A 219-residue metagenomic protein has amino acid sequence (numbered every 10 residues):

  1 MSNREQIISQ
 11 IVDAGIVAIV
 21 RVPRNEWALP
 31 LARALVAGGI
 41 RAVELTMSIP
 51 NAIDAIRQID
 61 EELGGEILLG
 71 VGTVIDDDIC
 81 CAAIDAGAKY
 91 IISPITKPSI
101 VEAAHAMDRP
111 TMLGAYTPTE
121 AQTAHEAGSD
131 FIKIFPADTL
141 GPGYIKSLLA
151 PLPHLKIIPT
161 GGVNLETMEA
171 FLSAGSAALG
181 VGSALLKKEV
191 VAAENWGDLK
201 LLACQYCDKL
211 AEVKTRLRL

Functional and structural regions predicted by a protein language model:
M1-A86, A106, H154, L165-E166 (+1 more regions): Conserved N-terminal beta1-alpha1 strand-loop-helix module at the mouth
Q6, A55, D78-I79, S99-I100 (+3 more regions): Short acidic active-site motifs
I19, E44, I92, M112 (+2 more regions): Conserved beta-strand positions in the central sheet of alpha/beta enzyme cores
R21-P23, I49, L69-D77, S93-K97 (+3 more regions): Glycine-rich beta-to-alpha transition loops that act as phosphate-gripper elements at the mouths of alpha/beta enzyme
L31, D76-A86, T119-A127, V163-L179: Catalytic cores of alpha/beta
D78-A124: Hydrophobic, well-structured mid-protein blocks that either form specific transmembrane helices
Y90, P94-I100, I134-P142, G175-W196: Glycine-rich phosphate-binding active-site loops on the catalytic face of alpha/beta enzymes
M107, P118-D130, P142-Y144, L148: Anionic-ligand binding region
